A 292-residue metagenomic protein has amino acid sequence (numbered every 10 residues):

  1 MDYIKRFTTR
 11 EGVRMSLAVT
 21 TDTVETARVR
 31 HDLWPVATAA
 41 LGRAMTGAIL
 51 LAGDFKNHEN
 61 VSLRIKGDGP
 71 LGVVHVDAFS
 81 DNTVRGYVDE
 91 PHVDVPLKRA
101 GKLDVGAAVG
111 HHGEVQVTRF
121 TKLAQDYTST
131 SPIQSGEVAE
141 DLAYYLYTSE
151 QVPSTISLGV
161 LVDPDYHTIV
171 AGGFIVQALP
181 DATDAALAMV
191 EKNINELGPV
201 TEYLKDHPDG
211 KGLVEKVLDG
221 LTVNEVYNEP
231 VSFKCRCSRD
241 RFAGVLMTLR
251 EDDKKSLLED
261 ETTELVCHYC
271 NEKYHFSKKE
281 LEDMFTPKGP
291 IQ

Functional and structural regions predicted by a protein language model:
M1-Y227: Interaction interfaces in information-processing and related assembly proteins
N195-Q292: Cys/His-clustered metal-coordination modules, chiefly Zn-binding fingers
